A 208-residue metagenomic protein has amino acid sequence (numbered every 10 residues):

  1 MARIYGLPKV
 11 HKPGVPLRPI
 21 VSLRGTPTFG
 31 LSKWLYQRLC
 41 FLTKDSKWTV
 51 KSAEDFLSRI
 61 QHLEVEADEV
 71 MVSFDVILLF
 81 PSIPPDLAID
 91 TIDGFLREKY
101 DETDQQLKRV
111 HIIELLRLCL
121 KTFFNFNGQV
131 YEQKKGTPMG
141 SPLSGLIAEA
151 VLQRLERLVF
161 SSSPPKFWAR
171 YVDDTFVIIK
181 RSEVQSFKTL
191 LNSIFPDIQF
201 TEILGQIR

Functional and structural regions predicted by a protein language model:
M1-C40, W48-D68, I77, R208: Conserved beta-strand/loop block within the catalytic cores of divalent metal-dependent phospho-transfer/hydrolysis
V15-P19, F29-L31, T43, P81-P84 (+2 more regions): Short helix/loop capping segments that flank catalytic or ligand/cofactor-binding pockets
R38, T49-L190, I194-F195, I203-R208: Conserved polymerase palm-domain catalytic core
